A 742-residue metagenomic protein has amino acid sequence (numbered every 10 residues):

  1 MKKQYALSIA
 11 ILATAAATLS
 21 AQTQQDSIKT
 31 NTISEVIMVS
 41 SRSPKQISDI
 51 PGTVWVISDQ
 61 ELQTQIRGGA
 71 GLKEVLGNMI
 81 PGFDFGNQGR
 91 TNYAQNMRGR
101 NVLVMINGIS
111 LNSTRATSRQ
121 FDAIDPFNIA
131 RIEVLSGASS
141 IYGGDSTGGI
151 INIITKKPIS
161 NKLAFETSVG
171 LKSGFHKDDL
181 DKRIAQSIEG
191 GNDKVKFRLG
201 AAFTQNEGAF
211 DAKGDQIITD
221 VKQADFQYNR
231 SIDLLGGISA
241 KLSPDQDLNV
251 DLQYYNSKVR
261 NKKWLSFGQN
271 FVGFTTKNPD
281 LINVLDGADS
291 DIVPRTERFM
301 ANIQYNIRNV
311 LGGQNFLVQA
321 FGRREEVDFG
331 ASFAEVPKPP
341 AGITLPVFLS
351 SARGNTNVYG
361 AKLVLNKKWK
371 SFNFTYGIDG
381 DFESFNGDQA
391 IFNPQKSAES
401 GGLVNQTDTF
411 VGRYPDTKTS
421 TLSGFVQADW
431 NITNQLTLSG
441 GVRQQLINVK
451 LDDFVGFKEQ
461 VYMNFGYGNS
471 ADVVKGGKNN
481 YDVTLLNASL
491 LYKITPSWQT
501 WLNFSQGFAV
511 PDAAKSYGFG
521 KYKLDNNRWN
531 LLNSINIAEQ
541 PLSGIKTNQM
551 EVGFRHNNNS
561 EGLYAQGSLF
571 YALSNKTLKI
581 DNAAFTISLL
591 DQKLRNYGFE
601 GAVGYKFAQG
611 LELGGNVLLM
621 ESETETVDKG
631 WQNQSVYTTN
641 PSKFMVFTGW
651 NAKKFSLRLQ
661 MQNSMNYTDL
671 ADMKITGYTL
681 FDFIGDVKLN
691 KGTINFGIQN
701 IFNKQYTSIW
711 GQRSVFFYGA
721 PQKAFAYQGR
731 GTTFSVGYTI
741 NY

Functional and structural regions predicted by a protein language model:
K73-S110: Extracytoplasmic beta-strand/coil segments of soluble accessory domains associated with Gram-negative outer-membrane
E74, A94, I109-S136, Q186: Short acidic/polar hinge/loop motifs at secondary-structure boundaries that mediate gating or recognition
P126-E166: A beta-strand signature from Gram-negative outer-membrane beta-barrel systems, especially the internal plug domain
K177-N206, D215-K262, E297-I307, K368-W369 (+3 more regions): Transmembrane beta-barrel wall of Gram-negative outer-membrane proteins
K241-N256, I292-V461, L491-K493, H556-Y571 (+2 more regions): Face-selective signature of the C-terminal outer-membrane beta-barrel domain
Q304-R308, Q314-F333, K493, Q499-S505 (+3 more regions): Membrane-embedded beta-barrel scaffold of Gram-negative outer-membrane proteins
N431-Q435, G562-L578, L589-A671, G737-N741: Gram-negative outer-membrane beta-barrel transporters
F508, N666-T668, D686-Y742: C-terminal beta-signal and adjacent terminal beta-strands/loops of Gram-negative outer-membrane beta-barrel proteins
